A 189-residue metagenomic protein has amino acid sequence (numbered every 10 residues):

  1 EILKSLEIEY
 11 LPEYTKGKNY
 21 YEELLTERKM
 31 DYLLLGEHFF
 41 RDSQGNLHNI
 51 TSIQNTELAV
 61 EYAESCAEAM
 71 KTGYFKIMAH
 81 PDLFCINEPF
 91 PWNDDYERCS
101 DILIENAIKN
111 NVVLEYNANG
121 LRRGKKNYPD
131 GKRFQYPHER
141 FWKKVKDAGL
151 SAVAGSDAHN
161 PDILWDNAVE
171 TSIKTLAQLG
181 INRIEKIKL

Functional and structural regions predicted by a protein language model:
E1-N110, E115: Extended substrate/RNA-proximal surfaces in nucleic-acid metabolism proteins
C85-N87, P91-L189: Charged catalytic cores and adjacent phosphate/nucleic-acid-binding surfaces used for phosphate/nucleic-acid chemistry
